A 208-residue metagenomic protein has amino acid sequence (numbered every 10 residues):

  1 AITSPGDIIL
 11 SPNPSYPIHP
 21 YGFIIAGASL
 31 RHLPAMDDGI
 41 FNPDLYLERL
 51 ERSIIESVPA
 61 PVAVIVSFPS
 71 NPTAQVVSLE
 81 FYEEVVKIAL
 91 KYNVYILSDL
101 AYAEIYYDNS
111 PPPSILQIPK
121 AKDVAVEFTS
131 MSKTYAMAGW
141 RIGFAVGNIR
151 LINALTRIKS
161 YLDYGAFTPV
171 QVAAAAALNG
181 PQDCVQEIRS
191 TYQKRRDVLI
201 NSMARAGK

Functional and structural regions predicted by a protein language model:
A1-I8: Phosphate-binding glycine-rich loop
S11, H32, I96-S98, Y164: Hydrophobic residues in well-ordered beta-strands that form the structural core
S15-P20: Conserved coil-to-alpha-helix start sites within the AMP-binding
Y21-R31: A short helix-loop-beta submotif of the ANL/AMP-binding
A26, K91-Y92, A206: Helix C-cap/helix->beta junction micro-motif
D37-N109: Active-site phosphate-binding strand-loop segment of PLP-dependent enzymes
V124-K208: PLP-dependent aminotransferase class I/II
